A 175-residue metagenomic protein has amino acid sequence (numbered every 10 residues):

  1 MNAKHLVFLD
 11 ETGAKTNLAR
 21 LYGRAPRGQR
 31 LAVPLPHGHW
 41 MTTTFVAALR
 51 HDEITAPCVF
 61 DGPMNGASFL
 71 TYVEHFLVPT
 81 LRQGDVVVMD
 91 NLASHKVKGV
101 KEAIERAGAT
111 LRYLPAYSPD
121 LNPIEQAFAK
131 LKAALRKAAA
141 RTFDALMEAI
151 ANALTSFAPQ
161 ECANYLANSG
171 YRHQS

Functional and structural regions predicted by a protein language model:
M1-S175: Short functional hotspots at interaction and active-site rims
